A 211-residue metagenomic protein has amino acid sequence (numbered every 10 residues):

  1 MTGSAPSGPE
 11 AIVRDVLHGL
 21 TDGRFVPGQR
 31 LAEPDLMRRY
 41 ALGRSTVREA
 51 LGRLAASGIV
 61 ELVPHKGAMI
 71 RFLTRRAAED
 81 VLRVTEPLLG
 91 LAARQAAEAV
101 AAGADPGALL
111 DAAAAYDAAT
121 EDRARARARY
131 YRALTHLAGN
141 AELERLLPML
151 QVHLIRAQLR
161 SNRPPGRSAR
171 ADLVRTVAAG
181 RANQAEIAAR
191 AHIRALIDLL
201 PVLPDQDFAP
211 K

Functional and structural regions predicted by a protein language model:
M1-E98, P201-K211: Short linear motifs at protein or domain termini
T74, L82, L147, Q158 (+3 more regions): Short, flexible helix/strand-to-coil boundary loops that buttress conserved ligand/catalytic motifs in alpha/beta
A102-R175, A179, Q184-A195: Conserved amphipathic alpha-helical segments that form helical-bundle/coiled-coil interaction surfaces
